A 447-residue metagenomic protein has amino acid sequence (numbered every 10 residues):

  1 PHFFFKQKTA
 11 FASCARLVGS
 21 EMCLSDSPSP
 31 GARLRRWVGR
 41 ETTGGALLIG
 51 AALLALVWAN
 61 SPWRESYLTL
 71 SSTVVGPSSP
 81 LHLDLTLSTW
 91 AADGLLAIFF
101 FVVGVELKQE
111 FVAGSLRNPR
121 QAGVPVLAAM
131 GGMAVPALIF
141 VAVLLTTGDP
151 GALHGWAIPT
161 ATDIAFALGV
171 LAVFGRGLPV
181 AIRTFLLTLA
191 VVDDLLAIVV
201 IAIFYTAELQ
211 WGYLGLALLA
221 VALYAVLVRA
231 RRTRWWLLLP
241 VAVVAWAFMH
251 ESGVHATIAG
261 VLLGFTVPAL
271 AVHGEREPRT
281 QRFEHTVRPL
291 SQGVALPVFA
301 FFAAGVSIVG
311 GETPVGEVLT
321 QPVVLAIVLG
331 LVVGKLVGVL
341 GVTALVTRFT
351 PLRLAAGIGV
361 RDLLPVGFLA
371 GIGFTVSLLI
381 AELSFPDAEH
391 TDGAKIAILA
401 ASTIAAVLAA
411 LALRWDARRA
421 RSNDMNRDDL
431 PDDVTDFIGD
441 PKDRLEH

Functional and structural regions predicted by a protein language model:
Q7-L24: Short, small-residue-biased leader/transition segments that mark boundaries at the very start of proteins
S25-R40, V57-N60, W236-E251, A259-V360 (+1 more regions): Predominantly late transmembrane helices and immediately cytosolic-facing juxtamembrane segments
G31-R35, F101-R117, L168-P179, A222-T233 (+3 more regions): C-terminal ends of transmembrane helices
W58-L70, H82-S88, V102-P119, A134-A157: Transmembrane alpha-helix boundary signature
P80, D84, S88-G114, F265-V267 (+4 more regions): Hydrophobic transmembrane alpha-helices of secondary-active transporters and Na+-translocating membrane complexes
T89-F100, G151-A165, T206-L218, H255-L262 (+1 more regions): Structural signature of hydrophobic alpha-helical transmembrane segments
E110-L138, Q210-A222, V309-V337, V360 (+2 more regions): Entry/N-cap segments of selected transmembrane alpha helices and their immediately preceding amphipathic helices
L127-L168, A326-S384, V407-D416: Transmembrane alpha-helices that form the ion-translocation and gating core of multi-pass ion transport proteins
